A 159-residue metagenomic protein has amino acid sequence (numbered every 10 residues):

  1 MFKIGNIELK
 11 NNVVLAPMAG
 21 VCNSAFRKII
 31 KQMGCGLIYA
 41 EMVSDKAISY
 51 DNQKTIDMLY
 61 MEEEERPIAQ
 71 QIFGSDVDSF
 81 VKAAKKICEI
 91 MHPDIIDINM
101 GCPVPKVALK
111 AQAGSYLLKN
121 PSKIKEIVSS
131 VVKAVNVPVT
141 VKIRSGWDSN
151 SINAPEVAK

Functional and structural regions predicted by a protein language model:
M1-K3, L9-N12: Extreme N-terminal starter segment of soluble prokaryotic enzymes
F2-K3, M18-D94: Glycine-rich, positively charged N-terminal anion/phosphate-binding segment
I7, E62, V131-K133: A generic structural signal for short, solvent-exposed coil/turn residues that cap or connect secondary-structure
L9, E63-R66, A111: Short glycine-enriched loop/turn motifs at secondary-structure junctions
Q32, D78-Q112, L117, P121-K159: Alpha/beta enzyme core
